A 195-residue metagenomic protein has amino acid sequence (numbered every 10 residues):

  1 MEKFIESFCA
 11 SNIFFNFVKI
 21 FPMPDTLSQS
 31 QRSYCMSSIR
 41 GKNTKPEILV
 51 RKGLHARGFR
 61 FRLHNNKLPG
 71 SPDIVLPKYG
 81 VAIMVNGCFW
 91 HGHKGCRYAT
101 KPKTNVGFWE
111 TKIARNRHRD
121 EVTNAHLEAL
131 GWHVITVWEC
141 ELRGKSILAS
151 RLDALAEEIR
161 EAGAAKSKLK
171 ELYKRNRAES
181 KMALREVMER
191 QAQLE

Functional and structural regions predicted by a protein language model:
F14-E195: Nucleic-acid endo/exonuclease domains
